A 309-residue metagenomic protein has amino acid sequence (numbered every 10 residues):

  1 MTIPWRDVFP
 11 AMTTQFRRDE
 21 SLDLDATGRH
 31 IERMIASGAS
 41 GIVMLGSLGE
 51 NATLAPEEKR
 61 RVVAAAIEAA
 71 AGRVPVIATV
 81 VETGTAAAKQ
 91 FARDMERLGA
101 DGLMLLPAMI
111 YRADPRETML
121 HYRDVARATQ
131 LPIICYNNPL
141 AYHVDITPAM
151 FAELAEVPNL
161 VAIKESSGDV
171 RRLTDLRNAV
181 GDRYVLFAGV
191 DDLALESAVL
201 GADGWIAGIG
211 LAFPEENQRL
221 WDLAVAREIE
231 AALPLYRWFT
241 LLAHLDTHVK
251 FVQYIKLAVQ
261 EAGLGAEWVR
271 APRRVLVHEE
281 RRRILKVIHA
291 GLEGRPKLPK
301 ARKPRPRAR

Functional and structural regions predicted by a protein language model:
T2-P10, Q15-H143: Active-site beta->alpha loop and helix N-cap motifs at the rims of alpha/beta catalytic domains
T2-P4, Y184, V259: Catalytic cores of TIM-barrel enzymes
L24, G28-I31, P148, R281-I288: Short, amphipathic alpha-helical "lid/cap" segments that border enzyme active or binding sites
T27, K59, V63, A88 (+6 more regions): A general structural signal for well-ordered alpha-helical segments in protein cores
S37, R61, A65-A70, D94 (+9 more regions): Alpha-helical structural signal in soluble globular domains
L54-E57, Q90, P115-T118, I146-P148 (+4 more regions): Short secondary-structure transition/capping segments
R127, P139-T247: Catalytic alpha/beta core domains of metabolic enzymes, predominantly
L195-R309: Structured C-terminal cap/extension of enzyme domains
